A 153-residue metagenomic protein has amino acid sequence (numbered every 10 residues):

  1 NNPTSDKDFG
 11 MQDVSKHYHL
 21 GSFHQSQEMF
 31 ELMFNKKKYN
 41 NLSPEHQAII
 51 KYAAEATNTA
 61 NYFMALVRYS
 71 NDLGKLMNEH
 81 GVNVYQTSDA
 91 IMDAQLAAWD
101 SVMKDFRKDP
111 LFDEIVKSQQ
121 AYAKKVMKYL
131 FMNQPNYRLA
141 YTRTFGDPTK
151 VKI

Functional and structural regions predicted by a protein language model:
N1-I153: N-terminal secretory/targeting leader peptides
